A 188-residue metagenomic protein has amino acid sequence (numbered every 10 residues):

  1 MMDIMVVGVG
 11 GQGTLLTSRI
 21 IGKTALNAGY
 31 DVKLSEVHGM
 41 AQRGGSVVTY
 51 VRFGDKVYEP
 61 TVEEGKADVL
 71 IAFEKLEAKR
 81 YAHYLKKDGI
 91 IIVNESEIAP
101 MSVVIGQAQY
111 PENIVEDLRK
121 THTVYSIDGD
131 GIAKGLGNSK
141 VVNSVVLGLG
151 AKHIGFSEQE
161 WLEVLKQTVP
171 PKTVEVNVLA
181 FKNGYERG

Functional and structural regions predicted by a protein language model:
M1-G188: Active-site cofactor/cluster-binding pocket
